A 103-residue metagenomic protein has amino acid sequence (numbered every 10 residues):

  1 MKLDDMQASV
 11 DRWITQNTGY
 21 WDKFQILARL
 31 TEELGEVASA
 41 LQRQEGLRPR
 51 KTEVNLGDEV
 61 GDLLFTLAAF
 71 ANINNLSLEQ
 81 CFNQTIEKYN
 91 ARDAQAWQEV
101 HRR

Functional and structural regions predicted by a protein language model:
M1-V60, L64-R103: Flexible "arm" and connector segments at domain edges
